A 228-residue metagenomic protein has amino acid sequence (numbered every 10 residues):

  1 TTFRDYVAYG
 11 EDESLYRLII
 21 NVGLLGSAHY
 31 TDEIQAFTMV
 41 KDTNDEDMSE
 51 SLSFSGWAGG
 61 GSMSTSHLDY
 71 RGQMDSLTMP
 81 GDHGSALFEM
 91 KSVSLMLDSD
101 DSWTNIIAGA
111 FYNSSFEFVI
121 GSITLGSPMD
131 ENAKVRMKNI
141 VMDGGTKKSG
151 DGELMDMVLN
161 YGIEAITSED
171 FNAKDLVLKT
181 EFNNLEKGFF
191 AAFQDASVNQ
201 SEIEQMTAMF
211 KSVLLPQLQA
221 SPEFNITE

Functional and structural regions predicted by a protein language model:
T1-E228: Glycine-rich, small/hydroxylated-residue low-complexity segments
